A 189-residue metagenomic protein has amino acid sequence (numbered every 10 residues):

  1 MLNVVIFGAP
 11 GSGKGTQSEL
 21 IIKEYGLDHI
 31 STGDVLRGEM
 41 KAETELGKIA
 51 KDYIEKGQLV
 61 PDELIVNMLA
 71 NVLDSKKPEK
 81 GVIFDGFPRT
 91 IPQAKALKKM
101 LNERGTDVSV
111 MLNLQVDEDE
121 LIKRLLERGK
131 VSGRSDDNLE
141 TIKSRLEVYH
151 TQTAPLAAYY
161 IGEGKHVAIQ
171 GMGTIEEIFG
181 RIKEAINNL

Functional and structural regions predicted by a protein language model:
M1-L189: Glycine-rich phosphate-binding loop of ATP-dependent small-molecule kinases
